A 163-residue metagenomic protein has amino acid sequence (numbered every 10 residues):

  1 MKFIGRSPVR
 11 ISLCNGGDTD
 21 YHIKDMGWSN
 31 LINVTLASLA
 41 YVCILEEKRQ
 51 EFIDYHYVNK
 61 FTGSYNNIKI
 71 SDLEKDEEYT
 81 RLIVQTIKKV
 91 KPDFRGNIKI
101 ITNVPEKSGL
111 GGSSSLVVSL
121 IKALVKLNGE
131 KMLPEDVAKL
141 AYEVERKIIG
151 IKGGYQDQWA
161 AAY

Functional and structural regions predicted by a protein language model:
M1-L110, K122-M132: ATP-binding N-lobe of GHMP and related small-molecule kinases
Q85, S119, A123, L140 (+1 more regions): Alpha-helical scaffold segments in soluble metabolic enzymes
S113: Short, conserved phosphate/pyrophosphate- and ester-handling motifs at nucleotide-, phospho-/glycolipid
P134-Y163: Alpha/beta catalytic cores of group-transfer enzymes, especially the acyltransferase/condensing modules of polyketide
